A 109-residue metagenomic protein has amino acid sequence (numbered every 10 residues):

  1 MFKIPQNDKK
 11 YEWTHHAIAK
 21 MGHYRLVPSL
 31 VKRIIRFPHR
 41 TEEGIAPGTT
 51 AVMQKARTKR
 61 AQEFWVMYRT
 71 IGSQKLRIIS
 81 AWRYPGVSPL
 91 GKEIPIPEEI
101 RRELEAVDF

Functional and structural regions predicted by a protein language model:
M1-F109: Ribonuclease/tRNase effector modules and their secretory precursors
